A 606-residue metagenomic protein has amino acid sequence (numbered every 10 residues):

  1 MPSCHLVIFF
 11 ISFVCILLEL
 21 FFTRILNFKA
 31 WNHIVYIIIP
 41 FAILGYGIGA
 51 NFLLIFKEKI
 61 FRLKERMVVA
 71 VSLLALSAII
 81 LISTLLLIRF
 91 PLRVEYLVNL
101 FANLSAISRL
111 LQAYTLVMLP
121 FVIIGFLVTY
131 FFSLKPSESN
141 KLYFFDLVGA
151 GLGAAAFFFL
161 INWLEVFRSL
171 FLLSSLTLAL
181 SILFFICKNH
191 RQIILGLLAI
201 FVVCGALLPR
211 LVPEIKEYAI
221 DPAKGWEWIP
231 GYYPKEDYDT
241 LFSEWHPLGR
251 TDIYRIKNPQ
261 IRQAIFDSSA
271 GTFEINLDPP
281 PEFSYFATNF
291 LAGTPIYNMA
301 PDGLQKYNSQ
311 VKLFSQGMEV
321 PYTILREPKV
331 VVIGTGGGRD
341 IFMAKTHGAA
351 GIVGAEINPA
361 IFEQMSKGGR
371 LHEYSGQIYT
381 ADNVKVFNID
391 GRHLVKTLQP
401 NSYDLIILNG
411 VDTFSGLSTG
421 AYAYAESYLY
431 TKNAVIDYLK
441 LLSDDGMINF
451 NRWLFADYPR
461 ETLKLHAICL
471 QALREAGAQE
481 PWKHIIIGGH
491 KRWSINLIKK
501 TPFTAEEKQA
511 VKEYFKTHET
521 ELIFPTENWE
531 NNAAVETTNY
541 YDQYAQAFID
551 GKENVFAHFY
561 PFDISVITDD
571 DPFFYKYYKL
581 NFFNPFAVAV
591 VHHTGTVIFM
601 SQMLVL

Functional and structural regions predicted by a protein language model:
M1-M318, T323-L606: Alpha-helical transmembrane segments of multi-pass membrane proteins
